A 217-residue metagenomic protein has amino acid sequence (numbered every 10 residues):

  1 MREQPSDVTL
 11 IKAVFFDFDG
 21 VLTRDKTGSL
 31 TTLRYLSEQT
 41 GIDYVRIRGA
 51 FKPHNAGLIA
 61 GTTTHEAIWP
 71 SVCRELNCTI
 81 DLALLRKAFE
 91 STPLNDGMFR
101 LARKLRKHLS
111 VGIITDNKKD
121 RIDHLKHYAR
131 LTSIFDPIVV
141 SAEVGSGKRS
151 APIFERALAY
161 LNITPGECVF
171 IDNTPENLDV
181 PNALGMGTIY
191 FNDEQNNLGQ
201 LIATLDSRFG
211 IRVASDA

Functional and structural regions predicted by a protein language model:
M1-L10, K118-A217: Asp-based, Mg2+/Mn2+-dependent phosphohydrolase catalytic module
R2-A50, A183-L184: Active-site neighborhood of HAD-like aspartate-dependent phosphohydrolases
F15, G112-D116, D172: Short beta-strand segments
T31, Y35, P53, A67 (+7 more regions): Alpha-helical elements of Rossmann-like donor-binding domains used by nucleotide-donor carbohydrate transfer enzymes
T40-F51, N77-K87, I211-A217: Short, surface-exposed acidic
A56-L85: A metal-dependent, Asp-based hydrolase signature
A83-V111, D123, A151: Short, acidic loop-to-helix structural element flanking the phosphoryl-transfer center in phosphate-processing enzymes
